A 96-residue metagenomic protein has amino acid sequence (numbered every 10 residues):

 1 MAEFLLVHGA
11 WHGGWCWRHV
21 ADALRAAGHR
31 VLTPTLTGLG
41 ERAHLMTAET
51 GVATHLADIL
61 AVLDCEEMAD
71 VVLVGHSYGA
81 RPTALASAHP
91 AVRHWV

Functional and structural regions predicted by a protein language model:
M1-A2, D64: Short beta-strand-to-loop junctions in surface cap/lid or active-site-entrance loops
A2-A43: Conserved HGGG/HGGXW glycine-rich cap/lid loop of the alpha/beta-hydrolase fold
H8, V74-G75: Small/polar loops that bind or transfer phosphate-bearing groups
H19, L85-A86: Active-site signature of alpha/beta-hydrolase-fold catalytic machinery across serine- and Asp/Cys-nucleophile hydrolases
R30-L32, L36-V72, A86-H89: Active-site loop/oxyanion-hole signature of alpha/beta-hydrolase fold enzymes
G75-G79, T83: Gly/Ala-rich beta-loop-alpha elbow adjacent to hydrolase catalytic centers
A91-V96: A conserved short beta-strand
